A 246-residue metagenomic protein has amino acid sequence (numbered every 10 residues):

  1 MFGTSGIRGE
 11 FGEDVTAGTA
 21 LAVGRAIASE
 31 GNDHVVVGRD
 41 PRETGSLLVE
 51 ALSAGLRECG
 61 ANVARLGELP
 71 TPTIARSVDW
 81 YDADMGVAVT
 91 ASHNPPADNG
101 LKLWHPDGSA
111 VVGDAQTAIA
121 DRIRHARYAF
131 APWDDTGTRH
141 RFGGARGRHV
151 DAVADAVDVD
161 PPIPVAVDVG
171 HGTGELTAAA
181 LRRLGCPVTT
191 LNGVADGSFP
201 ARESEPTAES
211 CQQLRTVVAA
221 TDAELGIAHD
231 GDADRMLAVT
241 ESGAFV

Functional and structural regions predicted by a protein language model:
M1-C59, R65, T138-P162: An N-terminal, well-structured beta->alpha segment
F2, V165, L225-H229: Residue-level marker for buried hydrophobic side chains located in beta-strands that build the well-ordered beta-sheet
G9, N94, G172-L176, D234: Short, acidic Gly/Pro/Ser/Thr-rich loop/turn segments
H34, A129-R139, A223-H229: Flexible, glycine/charged-enriched surface loops at secondary-structure junctions
V36-D98, R183-V239: N-terminal small/polar loop signature for handling phosphorylated ligands or for N-terminal nucleophile
N99-V218: Gly/Ser/Thr-enriched, mixed-charge loops and adjacent short helices that form phosphate/oxyanion-binding elements
L103-P106, L237-E241: Short beta-strand-to-turn element immediately C-terminal to the catalytic PLP-Schiff-base lysine in fold type I
F245-V246: Cysteine protease catalytic core and zymogen-processing segment of caspase-like enzymes
